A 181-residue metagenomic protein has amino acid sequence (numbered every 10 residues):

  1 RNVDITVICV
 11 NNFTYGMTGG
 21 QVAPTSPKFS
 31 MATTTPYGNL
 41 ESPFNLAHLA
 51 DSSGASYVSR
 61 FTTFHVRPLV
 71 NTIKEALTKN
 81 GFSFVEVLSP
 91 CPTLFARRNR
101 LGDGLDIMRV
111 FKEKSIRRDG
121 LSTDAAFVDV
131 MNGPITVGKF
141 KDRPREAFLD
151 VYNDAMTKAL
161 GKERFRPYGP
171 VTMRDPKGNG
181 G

Functional and structural regions predicted by a protein language model:
R1-G16, V70-N71: Thiamine diphosphate
T6-N11, E86-L88, F140: Short beta-strand segments
G16-T18, R67-L69, V85, P92-A96 (+1 more regions): Short acidic/glycine-rich loop or secondary-structure boundary segments that cap or lie
Q21-K28, V66, I73-T78, F82 (+1 more regions): Short, surface-exposed, charged loop/turn segments at secondary-structure junctions
S26-E75: Conserved thiamine diphosphate
D51-S52, A76-K79, D129-N132: Solvent-exposed alpha-helices and their adjacent loops that cap or buttress functional pockets in soluble metabolic
D51-T62, N80-F95: Active-site rim beta-loop-alpha module in soluble metabolic enzymes
C91-G181: Flexible, low-complexity linker and terminal segments
